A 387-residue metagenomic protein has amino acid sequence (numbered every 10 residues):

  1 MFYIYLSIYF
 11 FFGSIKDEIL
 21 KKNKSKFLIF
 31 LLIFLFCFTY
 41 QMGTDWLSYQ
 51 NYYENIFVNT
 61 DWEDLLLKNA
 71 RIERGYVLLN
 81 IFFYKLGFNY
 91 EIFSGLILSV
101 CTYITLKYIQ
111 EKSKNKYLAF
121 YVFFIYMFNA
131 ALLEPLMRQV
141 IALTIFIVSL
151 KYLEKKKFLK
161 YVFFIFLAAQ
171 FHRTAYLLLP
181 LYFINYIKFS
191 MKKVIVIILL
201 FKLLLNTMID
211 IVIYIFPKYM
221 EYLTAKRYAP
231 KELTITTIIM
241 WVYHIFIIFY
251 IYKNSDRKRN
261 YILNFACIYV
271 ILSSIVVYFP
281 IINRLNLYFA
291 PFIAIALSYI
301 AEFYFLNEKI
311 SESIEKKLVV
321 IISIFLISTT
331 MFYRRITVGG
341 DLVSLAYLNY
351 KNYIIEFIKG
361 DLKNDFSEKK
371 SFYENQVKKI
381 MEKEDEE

Functional and structural regions predicted by a protein language model:
M1-E387: Terminal, non-globular segments
